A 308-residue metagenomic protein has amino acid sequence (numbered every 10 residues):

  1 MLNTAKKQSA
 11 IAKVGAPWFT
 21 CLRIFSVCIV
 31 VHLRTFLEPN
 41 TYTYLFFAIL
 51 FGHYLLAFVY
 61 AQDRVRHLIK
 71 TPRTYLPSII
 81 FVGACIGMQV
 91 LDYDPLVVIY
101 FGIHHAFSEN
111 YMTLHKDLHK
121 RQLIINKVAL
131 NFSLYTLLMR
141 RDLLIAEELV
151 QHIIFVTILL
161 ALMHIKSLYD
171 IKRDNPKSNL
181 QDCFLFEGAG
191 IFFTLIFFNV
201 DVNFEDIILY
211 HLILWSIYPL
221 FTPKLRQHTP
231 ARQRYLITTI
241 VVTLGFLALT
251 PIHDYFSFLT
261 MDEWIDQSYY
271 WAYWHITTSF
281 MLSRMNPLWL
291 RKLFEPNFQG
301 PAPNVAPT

Functional and structural regions predicted by a protein language model:
T4-S26, T71-P72: N-terminal membrane topogenic signal
H32-E38, Q62, M88-V90, T113 (+4 more regions): Juxtamembrane "helix-exit" motif on the non-cytosolic side of transmembrane helices
F36-V90, D94: Membrane helical hairpin/interfacial module
Y42-H53, Y93-H105, E148-L160, D201-S216 (+1 more regions): Hydrophobic core segments of alpha-helical transmembrane domains in multi-pass membrane proteins
L55-V65, H104-K116, I165-N175, P219-T222 (+1 more regions): C-terminal ends of transmembrane helices
D63-R73, G83-I154: Membrane-interface helix-loop-helix junctions at boundaries between adjacent transmembrane segments
V97, K120-H228: Generic multipass alpha-helical transmembrane bundles of integral membrane proteins
G190-N304, T308: C-terminal transmembrane-bundle signature of multipass membrane proteins, characterized by strong activation on
